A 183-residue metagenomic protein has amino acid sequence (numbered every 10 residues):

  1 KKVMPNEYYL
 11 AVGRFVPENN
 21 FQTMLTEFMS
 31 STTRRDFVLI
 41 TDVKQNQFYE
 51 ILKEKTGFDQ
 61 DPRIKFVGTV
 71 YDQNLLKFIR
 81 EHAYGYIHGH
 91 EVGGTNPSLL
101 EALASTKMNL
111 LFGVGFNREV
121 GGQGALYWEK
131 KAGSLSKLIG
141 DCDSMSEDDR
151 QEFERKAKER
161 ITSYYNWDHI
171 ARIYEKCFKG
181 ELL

Functional and structural regions predicted by a protein language model:
V3-N19, L25-T32, V38: Conserved donor-binding/catalytic core segment of Leloir-type glycosyltransferases
V12, D36-I51, K65-Y71: Glycosyltransferase donor-sugar binding loop
M24-F28, F37, A102, L135 (+1 more regions): A structural motif in glycosyltransferase catalytic domains
K77, L99-A104, G115-E119: Short alpha-helical segment that forms part of, or immediately flanks, the ligand-binding pocket in carbohydrate-active
F78-G94, K107-M108: Acidic donor-binding loop of glycosyltransferase active sites
E91, K107-G121, K130-A132: Short glycine-rich donor-binding/catalytic loop of glycosyltransferases that coordinates the nucleotide-sugar
A125-G133, D141-E147: Conserved acidic donor-binding segment of nucleotide-sugar-dependent glycosyltransferases
E147, Q151-L182: A charged, aromatic-enriched C-terminal amphipathic alpha-helix characteristic of glycosyltransferases across folds
